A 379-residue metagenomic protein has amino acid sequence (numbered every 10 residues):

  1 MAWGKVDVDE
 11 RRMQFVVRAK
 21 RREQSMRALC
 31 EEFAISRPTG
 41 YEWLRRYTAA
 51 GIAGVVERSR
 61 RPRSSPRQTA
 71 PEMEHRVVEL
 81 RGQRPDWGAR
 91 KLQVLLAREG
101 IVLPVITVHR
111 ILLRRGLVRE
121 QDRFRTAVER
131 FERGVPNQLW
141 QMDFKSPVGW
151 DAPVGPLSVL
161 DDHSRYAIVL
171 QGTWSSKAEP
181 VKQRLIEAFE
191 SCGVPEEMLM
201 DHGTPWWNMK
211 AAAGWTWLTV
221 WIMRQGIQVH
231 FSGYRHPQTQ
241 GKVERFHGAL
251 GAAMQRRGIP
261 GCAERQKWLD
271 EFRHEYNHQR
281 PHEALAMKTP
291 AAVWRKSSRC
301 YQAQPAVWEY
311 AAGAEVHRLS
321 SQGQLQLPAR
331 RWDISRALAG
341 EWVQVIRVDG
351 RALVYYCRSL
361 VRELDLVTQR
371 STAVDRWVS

Functional and structural regions predicted by a protein language model:
M1-Q14, R63-P71: Short, Lys/Arg-enriched anionic-surface-contact patches
D7-Q24, E74-Q83: Short, amphipathic alpha-helical "recognition" segments used to contact nucleic acids or chromatin
R27-F33, L92, A97: Short alpha-helical "recognition helix" segments of helix-turn-helix
R45, I52-P147, T289-S298: Basic, flexible linker segments flanking DNA-binding modules in nucleic acid-interacting mobile-element proteins
V102, I106, L113-Y166, W174 (+4 more regions): Mobile-element integrase/transposase regions, centering on the N-terminal DNA-binding/Zn-coordinating module
F189-A212, G233-R235, Q240, A286-T289: Acidic/histidine-rich, metal-coordinating catalytic segments
L218-Q302: Charged alpha-helix within mobile-element recombinases
R273, N277-S379: C-terminal, beta-rich DNA-binding module of retroviral/retroelements integrases
